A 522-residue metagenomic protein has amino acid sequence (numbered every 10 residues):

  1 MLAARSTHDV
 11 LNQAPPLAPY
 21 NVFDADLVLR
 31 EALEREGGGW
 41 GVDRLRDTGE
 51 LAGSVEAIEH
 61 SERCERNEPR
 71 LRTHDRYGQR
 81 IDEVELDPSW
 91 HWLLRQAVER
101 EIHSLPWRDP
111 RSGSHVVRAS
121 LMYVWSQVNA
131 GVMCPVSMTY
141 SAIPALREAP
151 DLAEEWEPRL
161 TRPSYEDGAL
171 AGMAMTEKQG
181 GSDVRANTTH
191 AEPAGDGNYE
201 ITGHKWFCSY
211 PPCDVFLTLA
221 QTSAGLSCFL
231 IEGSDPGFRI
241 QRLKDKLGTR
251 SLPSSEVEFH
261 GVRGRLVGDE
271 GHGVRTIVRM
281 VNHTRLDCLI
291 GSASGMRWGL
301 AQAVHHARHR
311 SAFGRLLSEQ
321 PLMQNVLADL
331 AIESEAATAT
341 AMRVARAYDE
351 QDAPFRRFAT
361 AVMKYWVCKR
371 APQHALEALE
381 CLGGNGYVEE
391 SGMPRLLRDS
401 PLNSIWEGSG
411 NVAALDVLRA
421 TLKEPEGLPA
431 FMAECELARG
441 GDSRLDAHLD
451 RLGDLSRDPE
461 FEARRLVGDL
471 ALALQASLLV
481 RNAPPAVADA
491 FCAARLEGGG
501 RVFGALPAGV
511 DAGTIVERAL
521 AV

Functional and structural regions predicted by a protein language model:
M1-R111: Extended, charge-enriched "interface" segments that sit outside catalytic cores
G78-G168, C208-Y210, S334, D399 (+2 more regions): Internal helix-loop-helix
N198, T202-F238: A short core secondary-structure module
G237-G261: Flexible, small-/acidic-enriched active-site or ligand-binding loops
E256-T284, A301-S318, P425, H448-E460: A glycine-rich, basic-preceded beta-loop-alpha segment at the flavin cofactor/substrate interface of flavin-utilizing
E335-W366, L379-E380, G453-A463, V467: C-terminal helix-coil-helix/basic helical segment that borders enzyme active sites and/or dimer interfaces and provides
L396, S400-R439, V467-Q475, A483: C-terminal catalytic subdomain
E424, L437-V522: C-terminal amphipathic alpha-helical interaction region
